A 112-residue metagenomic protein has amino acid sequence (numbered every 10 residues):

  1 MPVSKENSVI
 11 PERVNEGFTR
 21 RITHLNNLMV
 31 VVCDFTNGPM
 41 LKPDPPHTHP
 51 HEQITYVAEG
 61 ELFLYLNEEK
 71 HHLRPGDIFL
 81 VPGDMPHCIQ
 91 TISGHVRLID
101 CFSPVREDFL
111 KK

Functional and structural regions predicted by a protein language model:
M1-E16: Extreme N-terminal tail/first-helix region
E12-P45: A short glycine-rich, His/Asp/Glu-containing loop-to-beta-strand
N26, Y65-E69, I92: Short strand-coil-strand connectors
F35-T36, T48-L64: Short, conserved beta-strand element in jelly-roll/cupin
E68-G83: Short acidic-glycine-tyrosine-enriched beta hairpin
G83-D108: Ligand-binding loop in jelly-roll beta-barrel domains
